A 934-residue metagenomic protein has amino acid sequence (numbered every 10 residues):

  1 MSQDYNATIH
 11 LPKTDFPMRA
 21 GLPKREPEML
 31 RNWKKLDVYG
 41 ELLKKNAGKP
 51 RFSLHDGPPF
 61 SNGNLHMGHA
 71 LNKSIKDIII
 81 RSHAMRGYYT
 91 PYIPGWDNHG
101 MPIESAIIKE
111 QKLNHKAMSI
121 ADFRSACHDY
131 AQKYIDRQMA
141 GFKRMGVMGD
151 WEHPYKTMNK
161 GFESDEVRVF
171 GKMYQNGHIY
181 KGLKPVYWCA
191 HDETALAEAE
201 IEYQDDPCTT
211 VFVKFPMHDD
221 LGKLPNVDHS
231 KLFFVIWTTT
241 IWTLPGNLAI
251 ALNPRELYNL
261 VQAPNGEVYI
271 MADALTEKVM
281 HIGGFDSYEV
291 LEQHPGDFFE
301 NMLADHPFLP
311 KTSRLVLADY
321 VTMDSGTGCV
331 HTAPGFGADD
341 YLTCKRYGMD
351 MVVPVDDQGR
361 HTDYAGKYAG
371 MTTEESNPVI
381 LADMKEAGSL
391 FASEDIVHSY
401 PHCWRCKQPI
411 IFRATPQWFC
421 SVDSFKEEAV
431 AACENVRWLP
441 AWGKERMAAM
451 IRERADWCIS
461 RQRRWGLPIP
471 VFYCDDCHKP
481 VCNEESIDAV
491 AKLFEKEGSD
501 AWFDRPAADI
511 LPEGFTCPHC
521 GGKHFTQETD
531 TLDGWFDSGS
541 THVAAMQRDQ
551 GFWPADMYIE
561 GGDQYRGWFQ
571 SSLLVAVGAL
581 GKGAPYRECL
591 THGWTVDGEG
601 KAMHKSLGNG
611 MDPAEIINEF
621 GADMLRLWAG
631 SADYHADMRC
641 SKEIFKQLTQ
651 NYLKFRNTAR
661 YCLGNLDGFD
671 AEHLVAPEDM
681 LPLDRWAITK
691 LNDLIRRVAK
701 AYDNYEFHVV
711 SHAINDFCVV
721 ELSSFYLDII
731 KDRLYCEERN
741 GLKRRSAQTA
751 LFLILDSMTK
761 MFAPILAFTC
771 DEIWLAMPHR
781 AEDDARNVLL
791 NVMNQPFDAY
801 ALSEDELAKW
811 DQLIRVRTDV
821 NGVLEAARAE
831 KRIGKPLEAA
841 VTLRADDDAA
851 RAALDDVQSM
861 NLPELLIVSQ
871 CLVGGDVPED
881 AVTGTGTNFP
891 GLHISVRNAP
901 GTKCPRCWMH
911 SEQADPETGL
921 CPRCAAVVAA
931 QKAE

Functional and structural regions predicted by a protein language model:
S2-D15, R19-L22, E28, N32-L36 (+16 more regions): Residue patterns forming the tRNA-binding/recognition surfaces of aminoacyl-tRNA synthetases and related DALR
K44-S105, I236-L244, V316-T343, Y347 (+3 more regions): N-terminal catalytic cores of NTP/NDP-binding nucleotidyl/phosphoryl-transfer enzymes
N46, P50-G57, M67-L71, I75 (+18 more regions): Secondary-structure capping and boundary motifs in well-ordered enzyme cores
D97, V186, A190, L196-E202 (+9 more regions): Acidic, turn-prone loop/beta-hairpin segments
V186, Y400, V471, G514 (+2 more regions): Residues immediately within or flanking Cys/His clusters that coordinate Zn2+ in small zinc-binding modules
C189, C403, C474, C517-C520 (+2 more regions): Short cysteine-rich clusters marking metal-coordination/redox-active sites
E193, Q462, H478, G521 (+2 more regions): Cys/His-coordinated zinc-binding microdomains
A249, E256-C329, A338-L342: Protease-associated
